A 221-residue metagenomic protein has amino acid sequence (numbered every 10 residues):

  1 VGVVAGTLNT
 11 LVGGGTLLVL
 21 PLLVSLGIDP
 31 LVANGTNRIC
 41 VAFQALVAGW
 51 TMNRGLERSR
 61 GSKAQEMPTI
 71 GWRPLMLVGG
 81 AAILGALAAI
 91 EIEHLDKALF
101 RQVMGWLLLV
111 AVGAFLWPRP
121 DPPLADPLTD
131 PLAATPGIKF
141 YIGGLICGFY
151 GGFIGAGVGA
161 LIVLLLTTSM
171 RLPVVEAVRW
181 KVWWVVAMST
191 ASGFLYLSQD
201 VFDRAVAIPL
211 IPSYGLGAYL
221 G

Functional and structural regions predicted by a protein language model:
V1-L8, G14-P30, T51-I154, L161-S169 (+2 more regions): Juxtamembrane transmembrane-helix boundary motif
G13-G14, N37, M104, K181: Residues at secondary-structure transition points
P30-R38, V178-V182: Small-residue hotspots at the loop-to-helix junctions and early N-terminal turns of transmembrane alpha-helices
T36-R54: Transmembrane alpha-helices of multi-pass small-molecule transport proteins
C40, W180-W184, P209-L210, Y214: Transmembrane alpha-helical segments of major facilitator superfamily
Q44-V47, A111-A114, M188-A191: Membrane-embedded alpha-helical transmembrane segments of multi-pass integral membrane proteins
E176-S192: Hydrophobic alpha-helical transmembrane segments of multi-pass integral membrane proteins, especially transporters
